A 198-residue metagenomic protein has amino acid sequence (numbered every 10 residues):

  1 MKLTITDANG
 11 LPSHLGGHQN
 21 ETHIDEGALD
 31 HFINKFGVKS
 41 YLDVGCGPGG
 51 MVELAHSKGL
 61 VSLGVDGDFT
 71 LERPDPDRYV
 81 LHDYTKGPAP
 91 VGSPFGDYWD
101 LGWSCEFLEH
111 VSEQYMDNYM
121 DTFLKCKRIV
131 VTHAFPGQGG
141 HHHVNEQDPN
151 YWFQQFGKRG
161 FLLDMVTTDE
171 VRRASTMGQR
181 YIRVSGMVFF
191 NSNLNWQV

Functional and structural regions predicted by a protein language model:
M1-C105, Q114-C126, G139, N145-Y151 (+3 more regions): Conserved N-terminal segment of class I S-adenosyl-L-methionine
H110-V111: A short His-aromatic
T132-P136: Short strand-turn motif at the edge of the Rossmann-like AdoMet-binding core
